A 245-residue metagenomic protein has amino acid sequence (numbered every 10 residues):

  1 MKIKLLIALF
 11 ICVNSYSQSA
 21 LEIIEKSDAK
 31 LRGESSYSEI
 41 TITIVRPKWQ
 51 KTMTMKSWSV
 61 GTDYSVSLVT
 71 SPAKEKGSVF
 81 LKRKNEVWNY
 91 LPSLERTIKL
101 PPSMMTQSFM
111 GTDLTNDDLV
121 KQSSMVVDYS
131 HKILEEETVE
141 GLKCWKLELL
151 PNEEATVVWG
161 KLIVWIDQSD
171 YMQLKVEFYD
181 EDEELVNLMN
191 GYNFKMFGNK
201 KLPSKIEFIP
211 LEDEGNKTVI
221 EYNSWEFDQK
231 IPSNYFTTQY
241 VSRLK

Functional and structural regions predicted by a protein language model:
I3-N14: Sec-dependent N-terminal signal peptides
Q18-S35, T41, Q50-K51, V79 (+5 more regions): Flexible, processing/modification-adjacent segments and terminal tails in exported/periplasmic/extracellular proteins
S27, M55-S59, N190-M196: Extended lipid/amphipathic-ligand handling interfaces
S38, S65-V69, V87-L91, T97-K99 (+4 more regions): Short hydrophobic/aromatic-rich beta-strand segments that constitute the beta-sheet cores of beta-sandwich/beta-barrel
I40-K74: N-terminal, post-signal-peptide region of Sec/Tat-exported proteins
S57, S78-K82, V164: Broad, structure-driven detector of short, well-ordered beta-strand segments within folded domains
G61-T62, K84-N85, G198: Residue-level signal for tight coil/turn positions that link beta-strands
V120, K143-T237: Gly/Pro-enriched, hydrophobic low-complexity segments that function as extracytoplasmic propeptides/linkers
